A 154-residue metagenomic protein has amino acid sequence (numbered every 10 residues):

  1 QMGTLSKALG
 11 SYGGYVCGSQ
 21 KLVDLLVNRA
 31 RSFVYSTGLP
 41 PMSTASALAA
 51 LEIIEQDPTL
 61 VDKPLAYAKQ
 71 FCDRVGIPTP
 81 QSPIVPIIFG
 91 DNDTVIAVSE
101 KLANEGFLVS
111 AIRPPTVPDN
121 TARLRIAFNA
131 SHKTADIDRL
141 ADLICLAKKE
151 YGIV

Functional and structural regions predicted by a protein language model:
Q1-S82, D93: Active-site C-terminal subdomain of aminotransferase-like
C17-Q20, E100-N104, L143: Short, solvent-exposed amphipathic alpha-helical segments in soluble enzyme and RNA/protein-processing domains
V34, L108-P114: A short linear hydrophobic-aromatic micro-motif
P40, P115-T116: Conserved beta-strand edge residues that scaffold enzyme active sites
K63-K69, V75-G106, T116-T121, F128-A130: Conserved PLP-binding catalytic core of the aspartate aminotransferase-like
P80-Q81, I112-R113, V154: Residue-level detector of family-conserved "landmark" positions at structurally sensitive sites
N104, T116-V154: PLP-dependent enzyme catalytic core of the Aspartate aminotransferase-like
